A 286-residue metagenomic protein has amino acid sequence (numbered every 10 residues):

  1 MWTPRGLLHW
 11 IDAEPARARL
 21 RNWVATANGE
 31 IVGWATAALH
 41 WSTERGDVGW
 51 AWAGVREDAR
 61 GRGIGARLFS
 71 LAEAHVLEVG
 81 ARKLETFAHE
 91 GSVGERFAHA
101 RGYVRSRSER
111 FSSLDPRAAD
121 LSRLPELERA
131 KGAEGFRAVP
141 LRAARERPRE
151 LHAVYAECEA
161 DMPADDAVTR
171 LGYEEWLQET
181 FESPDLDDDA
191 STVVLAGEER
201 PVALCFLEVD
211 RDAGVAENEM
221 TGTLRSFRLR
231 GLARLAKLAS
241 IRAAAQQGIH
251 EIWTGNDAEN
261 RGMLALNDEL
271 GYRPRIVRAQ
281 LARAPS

Functional and structural regions predicted by a protein language model:
M1-E90, G197, P201-L224: Conserved donor-binding loop and adjoining core beta-sheet/short helix segment in diverse acyl/aminoacyl transferases
M1-L8, E128-A216: Flexible, substrate/cofactor-facing loop regions flanked by secondary structure within enzyme catalytic domains
E30-W34, V93, S106, D188 (+3 more regions): Glycine-rich acetyl-CoA-binding "A-motif" of GNAT/NAT acetyltransferases
W41-S42, E57-A143, A279-R283: Acyl-donor-binding surface of acyltransferase catalytic domains
V55, G61-A74, A100, T223 (+3 more regions): Conserved acetyl-CoA-binding loop-helix of GNAT-fold acetyltransferases
R101-L121, A190, R242-S286: Active-site/acyl-donor-binding loops of N-acyltransferases
V202-T221, L229-A236, A243-W253: Extended hydrophobic/aromatic segments used for targeting, binding, or gating
